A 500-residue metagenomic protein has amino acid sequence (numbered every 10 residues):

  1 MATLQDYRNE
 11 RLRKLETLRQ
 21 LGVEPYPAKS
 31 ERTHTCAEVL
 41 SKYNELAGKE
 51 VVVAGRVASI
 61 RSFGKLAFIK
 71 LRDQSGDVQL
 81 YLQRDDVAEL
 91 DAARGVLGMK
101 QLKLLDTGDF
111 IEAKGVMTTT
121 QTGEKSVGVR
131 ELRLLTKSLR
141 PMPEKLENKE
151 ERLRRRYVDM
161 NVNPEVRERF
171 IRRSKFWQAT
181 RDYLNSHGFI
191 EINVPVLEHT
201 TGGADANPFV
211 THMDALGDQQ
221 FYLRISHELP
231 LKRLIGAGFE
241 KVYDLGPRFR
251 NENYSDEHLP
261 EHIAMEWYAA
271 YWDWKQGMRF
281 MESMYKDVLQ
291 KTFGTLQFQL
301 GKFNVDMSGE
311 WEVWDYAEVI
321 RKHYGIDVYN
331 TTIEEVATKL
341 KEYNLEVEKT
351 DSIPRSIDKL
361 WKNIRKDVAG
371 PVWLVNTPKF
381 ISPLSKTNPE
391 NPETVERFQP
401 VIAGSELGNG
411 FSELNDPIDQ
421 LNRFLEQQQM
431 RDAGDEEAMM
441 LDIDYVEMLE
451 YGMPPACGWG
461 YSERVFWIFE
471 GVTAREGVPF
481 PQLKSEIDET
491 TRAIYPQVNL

Functional and structural regions predicted by a protein language model:
M1-R11: Short, 15-30-residue, compositionally biased linear elements with alpha-helical propensity or flexible coil
T3-L4, L15-L21, P25-Q276, K286 (+2 more regions): Class II aminoacyl-tRNA synthetase-like tRNA-binding/catalytic domains
N9-L12, Q178, R279-E282: Generic alpha-helical structural signal
P195-D287, K302-D306, E310-L500: A translation/RNA-centric and nucleic-acid-associated enzymatic feature enriched in Class II aminoacyl-tRNA synthetases
V288-Q297: Flexible helix-coil linker/hinge segments at domain or subdomain boundaries
